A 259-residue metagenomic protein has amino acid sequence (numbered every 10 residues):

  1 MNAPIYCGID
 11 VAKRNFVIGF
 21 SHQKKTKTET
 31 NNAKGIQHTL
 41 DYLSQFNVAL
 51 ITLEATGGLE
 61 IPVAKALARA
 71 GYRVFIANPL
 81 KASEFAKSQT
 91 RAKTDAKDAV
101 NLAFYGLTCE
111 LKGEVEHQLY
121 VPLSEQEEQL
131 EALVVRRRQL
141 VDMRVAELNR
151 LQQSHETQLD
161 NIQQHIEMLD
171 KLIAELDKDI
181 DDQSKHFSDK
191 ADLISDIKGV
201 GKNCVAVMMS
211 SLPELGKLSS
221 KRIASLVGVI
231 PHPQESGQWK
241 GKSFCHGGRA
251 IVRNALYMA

Functional and structural regions predicted by a protein language model:
N2-S21, L102: Gly/Thr-rich phosphate-binding beta-strand-loop-beta motif of the actin/hexokinase/Hsp70
K13, G57, K81: Short, glycine/acidic-enriched loop or turn micro-motifs at the edges of active sites
Q23-L50: Nucleic-acid-processing active sites and adjacent nucleic-acid-binding tracks, predominantly divalent metal-dependent
V48-L59: Short glycine-rich phosphate-binding loop at a beta-alpha junction
A68: Anion (oxyanion) recognition and catalysis
Y72: Short phosphate-binding/catalytic loops that engage adenosine nucleotides
F75-I197, A206: Long, charge-rich intrinsically disordered scaffolds of nucleic-acid metabolism proteins
A206-A259: Phosphate-backbone recognition surface of nucleic-acid-processing proteins
